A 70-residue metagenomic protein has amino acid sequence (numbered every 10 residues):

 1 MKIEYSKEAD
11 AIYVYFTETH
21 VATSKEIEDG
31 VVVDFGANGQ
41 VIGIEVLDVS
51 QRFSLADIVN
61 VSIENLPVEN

Functional and structural regions predicted by a protein language model:
M1-E8: Short, compositionally biased leader-like segments
E8-A9, N38: Residue-level recognition of short loop/turn positions
A9, E28, A56-I58: Short connector loops at helix/strand junctions that flank enzyme active sites, especially segments positioning acidic
A11-Y15, T19-H20, K25, N60-E64: N-terminal intrinsically disordered, cationic/polar leader segments that include organellar targeting peptides
T17-L47: Amphipathic, hydrophobic secondary-structure cores in small proteins
G43-N70: C-terminal structural segments of small proteins and small subunits
